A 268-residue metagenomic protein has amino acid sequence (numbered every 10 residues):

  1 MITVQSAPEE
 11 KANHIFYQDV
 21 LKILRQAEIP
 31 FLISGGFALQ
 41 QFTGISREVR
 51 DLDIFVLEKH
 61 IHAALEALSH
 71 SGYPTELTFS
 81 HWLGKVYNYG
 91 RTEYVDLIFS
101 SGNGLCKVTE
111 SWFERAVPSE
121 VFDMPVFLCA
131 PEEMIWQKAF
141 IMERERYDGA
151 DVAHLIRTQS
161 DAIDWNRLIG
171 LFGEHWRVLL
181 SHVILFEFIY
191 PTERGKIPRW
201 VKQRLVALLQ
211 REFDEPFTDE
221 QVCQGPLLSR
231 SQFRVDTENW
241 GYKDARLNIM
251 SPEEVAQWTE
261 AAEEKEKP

Functional and structural regions predicted by a protein language model:
M1-I33: Helical scaffold of the NTase/Pol beta-like nucleotidyltransferase catalytic core
R25, S69, E120: Anion (oxyanion) recognition and catalysis
G35, Q40-L68, A130, V152: Catalytic metal-binding acidic patch
L39, E93-V95, V126-F127: Short, isolated positions in well-ordered beta-strands
T43-G44, Y87, H175: Short Asp/Glu-rich motifs
S69-T109: Conserved catalytic core of two-metal-ion nucleotidyltransferases
K107-P268: Catalytic cores of NTP-dependent nucleotidyl/adenyl transfer enzymes across multiple folds
